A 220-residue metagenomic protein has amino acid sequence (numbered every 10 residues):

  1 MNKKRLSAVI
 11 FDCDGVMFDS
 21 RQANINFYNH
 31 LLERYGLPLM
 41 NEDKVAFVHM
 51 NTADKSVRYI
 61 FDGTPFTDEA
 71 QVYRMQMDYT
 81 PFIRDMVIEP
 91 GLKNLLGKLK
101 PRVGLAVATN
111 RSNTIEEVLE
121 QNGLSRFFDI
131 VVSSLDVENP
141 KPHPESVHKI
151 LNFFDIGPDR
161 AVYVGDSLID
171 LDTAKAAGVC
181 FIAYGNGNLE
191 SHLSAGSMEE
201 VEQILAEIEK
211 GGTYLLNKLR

Functional and structural regions predicted by a protein language model:
M1-S7, S112, E117-R220: Asp-based, Mg2+/Mn2+-dependent phosphohydrolase catalytic module
N2-P101: N-terminal helical cap/lid subdomain that shapes the substrate entry/recognition surface in HAD-like hydrolases
F11, L105, A161: Short glycine- and Lys/Arg-enriched binding-loop motifs that mark or flank ligand-binding interfaces
P38, G104, C180: Residue-level detector of anion-binding/catalytic polar loops
A53, G104, K210-T213: Generic structural signal for secondary-structure transition and capping sites
K100-L105, G165: Short, conserved structural micro-motifs that define repeat-unit consensus positions and nucleotide-binding loops
A108-T109: Conserved phosphate-coupling serine/threonine residues in phosphotransfer and NTP-handling enzymes
